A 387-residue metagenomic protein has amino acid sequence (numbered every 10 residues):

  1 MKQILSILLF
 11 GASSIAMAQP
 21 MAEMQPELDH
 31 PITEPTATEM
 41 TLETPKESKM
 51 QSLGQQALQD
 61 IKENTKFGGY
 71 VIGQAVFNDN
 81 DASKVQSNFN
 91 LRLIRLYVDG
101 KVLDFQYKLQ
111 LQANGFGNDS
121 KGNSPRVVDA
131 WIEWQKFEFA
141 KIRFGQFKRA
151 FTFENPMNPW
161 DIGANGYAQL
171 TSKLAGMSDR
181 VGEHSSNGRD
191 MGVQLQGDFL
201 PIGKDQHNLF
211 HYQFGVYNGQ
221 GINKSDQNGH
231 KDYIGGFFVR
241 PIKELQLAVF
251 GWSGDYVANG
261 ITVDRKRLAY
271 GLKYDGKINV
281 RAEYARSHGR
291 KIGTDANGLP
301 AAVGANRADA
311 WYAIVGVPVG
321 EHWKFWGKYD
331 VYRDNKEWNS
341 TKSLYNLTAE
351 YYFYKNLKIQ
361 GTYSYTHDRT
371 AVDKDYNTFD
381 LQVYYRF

Functional and structural regions predicted by a protein language model:
L5, M17-I72, F387: N-terminal periplasmic/intermembrane-space "pro-region" immediately following the signal or transit peptide
F10-M17: Hydrophobic h-region of N-terminal signal peptides that target proteins for export in Gram-negative bacteria
G54-G219, Q227-I234, F238-L247, I314-V317 (+2 more regions): Outer membrane beta-barrel
Q74-D81, Q112-N118, F151, I202 (+5 more regions): Sequence/structural signature of outer-membrane beta-barrel proteins
S83-N90, D119-V127, E183-N187, S225-H230 (+4 more regions): Replace "Gram-negative outer membrane beta-barrel proteins" with "bacterial and organellar outer membrane beta-barrel
F238-N335: Detector for outer-membrane/organellar transmembrane beta-barrel domains, recognizing the amphipathic beta-strand
G316-H367: C-terminal hydrophobic structural anchor segments that stabilize assembly/packing rather than catalytic chemistry
Y351, D375-F387: Outer-membrane beta-barrel "beta-signal"
